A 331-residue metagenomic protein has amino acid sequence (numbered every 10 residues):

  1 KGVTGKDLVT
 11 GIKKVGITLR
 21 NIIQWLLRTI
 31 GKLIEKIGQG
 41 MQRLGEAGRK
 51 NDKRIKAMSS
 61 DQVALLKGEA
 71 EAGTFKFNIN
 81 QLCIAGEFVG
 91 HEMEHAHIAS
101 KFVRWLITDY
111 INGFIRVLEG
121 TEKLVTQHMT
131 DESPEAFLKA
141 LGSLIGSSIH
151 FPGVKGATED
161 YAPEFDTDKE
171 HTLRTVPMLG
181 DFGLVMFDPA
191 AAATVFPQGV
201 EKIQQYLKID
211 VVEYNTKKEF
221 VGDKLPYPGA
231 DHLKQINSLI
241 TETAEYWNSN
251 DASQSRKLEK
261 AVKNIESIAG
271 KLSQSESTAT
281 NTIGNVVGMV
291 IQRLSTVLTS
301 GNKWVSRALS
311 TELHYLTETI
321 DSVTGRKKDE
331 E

Functional and structural regions predicted by a protein language model:
K1-N21, W25: N-terminal low-complexity, intrinsically disordered segments
K1-T10, D52-E331: Long, low-complexity or tandemly repetitive, helically biased scaffold regions used for multimeric assembly/adhesion
I17-A47: Extended amphipathic alpha-helical scaffold segments
